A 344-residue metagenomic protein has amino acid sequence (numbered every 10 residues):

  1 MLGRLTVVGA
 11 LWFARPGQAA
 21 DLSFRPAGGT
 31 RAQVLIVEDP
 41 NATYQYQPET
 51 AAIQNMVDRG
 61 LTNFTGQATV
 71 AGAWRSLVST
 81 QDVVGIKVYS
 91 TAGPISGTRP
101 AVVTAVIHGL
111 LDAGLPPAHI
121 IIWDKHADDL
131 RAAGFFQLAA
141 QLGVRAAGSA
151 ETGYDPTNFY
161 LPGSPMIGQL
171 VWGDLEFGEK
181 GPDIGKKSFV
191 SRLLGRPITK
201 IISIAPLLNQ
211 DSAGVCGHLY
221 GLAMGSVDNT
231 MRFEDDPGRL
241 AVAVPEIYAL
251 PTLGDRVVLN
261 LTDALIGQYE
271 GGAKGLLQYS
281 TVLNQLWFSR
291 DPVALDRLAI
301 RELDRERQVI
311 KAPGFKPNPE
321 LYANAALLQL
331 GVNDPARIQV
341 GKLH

Functional and structural regions predicted by a protein language model:
M1-A20: N-terminal export signals
A20-T80, T91-G93, G97-T104, H108-H344: Extended, low-polarity segments enriched in aliphatic/aromatic residues
